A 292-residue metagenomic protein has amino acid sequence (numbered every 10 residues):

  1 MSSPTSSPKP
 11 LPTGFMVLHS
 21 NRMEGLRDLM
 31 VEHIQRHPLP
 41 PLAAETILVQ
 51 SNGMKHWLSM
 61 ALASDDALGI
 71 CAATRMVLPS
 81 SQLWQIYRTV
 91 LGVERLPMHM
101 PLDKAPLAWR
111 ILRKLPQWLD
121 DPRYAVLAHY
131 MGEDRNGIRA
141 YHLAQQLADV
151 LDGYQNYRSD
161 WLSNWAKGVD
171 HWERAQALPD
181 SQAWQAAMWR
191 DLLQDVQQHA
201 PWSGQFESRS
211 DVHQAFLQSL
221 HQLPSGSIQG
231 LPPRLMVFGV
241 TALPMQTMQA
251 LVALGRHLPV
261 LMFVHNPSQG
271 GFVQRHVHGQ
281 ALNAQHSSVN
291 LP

Functional and structural regions predicted by a protein language model:
S2-I34: N- or domain-start disorder-to-order transition segments that initiate the globular core
P10, P38-A43, P224-P232, L254-R256: Flexible, charged surface loops at secondary-structure boundaries
L18, Q50, G239: Small/polar loops that bind or transfer phosphate-bearing groups
G25, G53, A242: Short alpha-helical
P41-M54, M236, M262-H265: Conserved RecA-like ASCE P-loop NTPase motor core of nucleic-acid helicases/translocases
N52-I228, M245, V252, L258-P259 (+1 more regions): Basic/charged alpha-beta structural segments of nucleotide/phosphate-handling enzymes
G230-L243: Conserved P-loop NTPase "ATPase switch" module shared by AAA+ and STAND
